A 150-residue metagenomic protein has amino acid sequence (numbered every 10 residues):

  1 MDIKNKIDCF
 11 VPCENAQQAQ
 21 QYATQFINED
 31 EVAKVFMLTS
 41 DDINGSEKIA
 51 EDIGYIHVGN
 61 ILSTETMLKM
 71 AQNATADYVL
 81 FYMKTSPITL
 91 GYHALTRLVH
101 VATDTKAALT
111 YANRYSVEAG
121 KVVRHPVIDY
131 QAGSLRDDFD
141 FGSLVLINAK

Functional and structural regions predicted by a protein language model:
M1-N28: N-proximal low-complexity "stem/linker" segments adjacent to membrane-targeting elements
K4, A74-D77: Active-site acidic short loop of glycosyltransferases
V11-A16, L38-D42, V58-I61, M83-S86 (+1 more regions): Structural motif
T24-I61: Acidic donor-binding segment of Leloir-type glycosyltransferases
V58-A74: Glycine-rich, basic loop-to-helix element that forms the pyrophosphate-binding segment of sugar-nucleotide handling
A76-T89: Short beta-strand-to-loop acidic/aromatic patch adjacent to the donor-nucleotide binding site
Y92-R124: Conserved donor NDP-sugar-binding/catalytic core segment of glycosyltransferases
V122-K150: A recurrent flexible, glycine/aromatic-enriched loop bordering the glycosyltransferase active site that acts as
